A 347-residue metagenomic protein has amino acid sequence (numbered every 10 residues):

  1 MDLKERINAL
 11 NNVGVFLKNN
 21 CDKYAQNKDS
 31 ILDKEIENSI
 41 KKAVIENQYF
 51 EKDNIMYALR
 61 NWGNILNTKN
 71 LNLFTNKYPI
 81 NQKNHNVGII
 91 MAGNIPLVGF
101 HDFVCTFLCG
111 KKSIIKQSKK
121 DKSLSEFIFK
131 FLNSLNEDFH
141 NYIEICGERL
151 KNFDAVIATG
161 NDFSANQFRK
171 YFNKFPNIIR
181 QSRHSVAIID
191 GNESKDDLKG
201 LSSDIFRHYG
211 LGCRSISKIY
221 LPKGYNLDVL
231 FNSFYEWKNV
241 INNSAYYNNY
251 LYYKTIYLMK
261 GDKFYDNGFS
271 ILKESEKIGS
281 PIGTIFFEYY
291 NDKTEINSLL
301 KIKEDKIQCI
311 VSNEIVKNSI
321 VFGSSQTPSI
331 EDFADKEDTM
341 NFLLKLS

Functional and structural regions predicted by a protein language model:
M1-G88, F287-K293, I307-I315: N-terminal Rossmann-like NAD(P)+-binding subdomain of aldehyde/semialdehyde dehydrogenases
L73-L135, F139: Conserved small-residue-rich beta-alpha loop and adjacent elements that most often cradle the phosphate/pyrophosphate
N76-N94, C146-N152, S164, F269-T284: Donor nucleotide-activated moiety binding/catalytic core segment of transferases that use nucleotide-activated donors
N86, N136-Y225, D332-L346: Conserved NAD(P)+-binding/catalytic subdomain of aldehyde/semialdehyde dehydrogenases
N86-I90, I114-K116, D154, I219 (+1 more regions): Short hydrophobic beta-strand segments
S118-D121, Q181-S185, S325-S329: Short, acidic/turn-prone active-site loops that include or flank metal/cofactor- and phosphate-binding residues
S125-I128, F168, L230: Hydrophobic packing residues within well-ordered alpha-helices of enzyme cores
H208-I216, Y220-S347: NAD(P)-dependent aldehyde/semialdehyde dehydrogenase
